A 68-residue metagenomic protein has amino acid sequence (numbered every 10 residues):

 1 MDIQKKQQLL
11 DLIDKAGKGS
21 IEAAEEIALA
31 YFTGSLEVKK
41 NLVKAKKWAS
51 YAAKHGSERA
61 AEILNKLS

Functional and structural regions predicted by a protein language model:
D2-D11, V38-K47: Structural signature of tandem alpha-helical TPR/SEL1-like repeats, specifically the intra-repeat loop/turn
D2-I3, E58-S68: TPR/TPR-like alpha-solenoid helical repeat scaffolds
L9, I13, I21, E25-L29: Alpha-helical tetratricopeptide repeat
I13-K15, A52: Canonical positions in the second alpha-helix
G17-S20, G34-S35, H55-S57: Short helix-capping/linker turns of helical repeat alpha-solenoids
E26-G34, I63-S68: Hydrophobic face of amphipathic alpha-helices that form TPR/SEL1-like repeat modules and related alpha-solenoid
A49, A53, A61-L64: Leucine-rich solenoid repeat scaffolds
